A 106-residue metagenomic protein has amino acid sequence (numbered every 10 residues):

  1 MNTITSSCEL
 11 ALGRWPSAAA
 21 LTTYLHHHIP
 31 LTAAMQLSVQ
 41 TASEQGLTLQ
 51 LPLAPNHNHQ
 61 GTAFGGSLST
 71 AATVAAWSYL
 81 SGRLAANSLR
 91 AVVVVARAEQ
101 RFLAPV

Functional and structural regions predicted by a protein language model:
M1, G66-T70, V94-R97: A signal for specific C-terminal beta-sheet/loop modules enriched in small/flexible residues with GP/PG/PP motifs
M1-Q50, A54-P55: Non-catalytic linker/capping segments at the edges of enzyme domains
T32-A34, E44, A63, A75 (+1 more regions): Short connector loops at helix/strand junctions that flank enzyme active sites, especially segments positioning acidic
P52-W77, L89: Hot-dog-fold acyl-thioester-processing enzymes
Y79-V106: Hydrophobic beta-strand-centered segment that forms part of the acyl-chain substrate-binding groove
